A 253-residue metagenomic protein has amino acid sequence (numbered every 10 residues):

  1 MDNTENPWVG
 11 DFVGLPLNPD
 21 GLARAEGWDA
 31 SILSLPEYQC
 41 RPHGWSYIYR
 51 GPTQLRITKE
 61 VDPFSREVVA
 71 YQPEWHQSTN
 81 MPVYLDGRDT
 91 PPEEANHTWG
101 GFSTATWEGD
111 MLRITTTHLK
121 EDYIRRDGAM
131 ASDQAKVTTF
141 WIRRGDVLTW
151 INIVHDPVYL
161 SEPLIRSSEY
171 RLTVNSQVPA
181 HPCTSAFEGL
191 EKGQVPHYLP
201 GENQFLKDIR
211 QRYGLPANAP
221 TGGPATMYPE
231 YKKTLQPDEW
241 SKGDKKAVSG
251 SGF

Functional and structural regions predicted by a protein language model:
M1-F253: PEST-like low-complexity, intrinsically disordered acidic/proline/serine-rich tracts that flank trafficking/processing
